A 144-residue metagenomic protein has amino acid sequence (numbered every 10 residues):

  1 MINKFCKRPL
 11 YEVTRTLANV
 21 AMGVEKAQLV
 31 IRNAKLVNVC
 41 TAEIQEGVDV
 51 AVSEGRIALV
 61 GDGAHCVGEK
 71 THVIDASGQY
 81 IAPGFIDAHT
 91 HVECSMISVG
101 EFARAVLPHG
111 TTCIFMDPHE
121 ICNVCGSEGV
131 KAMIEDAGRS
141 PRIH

Functional and structural regions predicted by a protein language model:
I2-V20, E25, G100-H144: Divalent-metal coordination cores built from histidine and acidic residues
K7-L29, L36-P83: Histidine-rich, glycine-flanked metal-binding segment
K26-I31, C66-M116: Replace "His-x-His-based motif
R32, V48, P141-I143: Structural beta-strand/beta-sheet cores of well-ordered domains, especially the beta-sheet scaffolds that support
Q45, S95, N123-G126: Alpha-helix N-cap/helix-start motif
V50-I57, V92-C94, A103-L107, M133-E135: Short, low-complexity, polar/charged sequence segments that are solvent-exposed and flexible
